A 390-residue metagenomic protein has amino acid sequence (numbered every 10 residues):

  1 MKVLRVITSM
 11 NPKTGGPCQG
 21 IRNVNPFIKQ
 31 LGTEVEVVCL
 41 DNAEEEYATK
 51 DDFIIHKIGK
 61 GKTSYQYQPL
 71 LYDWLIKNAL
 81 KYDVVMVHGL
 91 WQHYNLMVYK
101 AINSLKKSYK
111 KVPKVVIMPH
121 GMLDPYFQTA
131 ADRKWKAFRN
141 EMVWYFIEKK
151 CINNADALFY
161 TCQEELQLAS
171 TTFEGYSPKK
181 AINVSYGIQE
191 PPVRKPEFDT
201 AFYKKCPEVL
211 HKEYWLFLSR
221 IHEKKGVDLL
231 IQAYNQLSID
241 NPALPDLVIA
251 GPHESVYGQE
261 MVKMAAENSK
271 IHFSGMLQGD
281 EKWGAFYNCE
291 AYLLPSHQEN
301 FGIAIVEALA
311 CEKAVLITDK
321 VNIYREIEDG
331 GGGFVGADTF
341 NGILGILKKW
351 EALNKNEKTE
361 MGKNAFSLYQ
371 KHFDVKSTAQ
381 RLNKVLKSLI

Functional and structural regions predicted by a protein language model:
M1-A43, T49-F53, L80-Y82: N-terminal subdomain of nucleotide-sugar transferases
L4, F159, I188, K204-K225 (+2 more regions): Conserved donor-binding/catalytic core segment of Leloir-type glycosyltransferases
R139-L158: Membrane-proximal helix-turn-helix segments that form the acceptor-binding/catalytic region of lipid-linked
Q259-L277: Nucleotide-activated donor-binding/catalytic signature segment of Leloir-type glycosyltransferases, i.e., the conserved
H297: Aromatic "clamp/platform" in nucleotide-sugar-dependent glycosyltransferases that forms part of the donor/acceptor
A314-T318: Short hydrophobic beta-strand element within catalytic cores of glycosyltransferases and related nucleotide-activated
G333-N341, K348-K355: Conserved acidic donor-binding segment of nucleotide-sugar-dependent glycosyltransferases
E357-H372, R381-K384: A short, well-ordered alpha-helix in the C-terminal region of glycosyltransferases
